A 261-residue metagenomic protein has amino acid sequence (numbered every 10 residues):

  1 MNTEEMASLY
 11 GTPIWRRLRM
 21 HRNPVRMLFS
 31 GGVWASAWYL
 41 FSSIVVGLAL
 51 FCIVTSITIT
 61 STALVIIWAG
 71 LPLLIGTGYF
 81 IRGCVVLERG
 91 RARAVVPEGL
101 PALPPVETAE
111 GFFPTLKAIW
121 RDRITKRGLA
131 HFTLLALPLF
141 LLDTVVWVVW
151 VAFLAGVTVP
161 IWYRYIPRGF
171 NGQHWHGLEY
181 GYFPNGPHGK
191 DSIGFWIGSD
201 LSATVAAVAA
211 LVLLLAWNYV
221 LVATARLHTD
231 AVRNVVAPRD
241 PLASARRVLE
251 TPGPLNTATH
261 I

Functional and structural regions predicted by a protein language model:
N2-C52, N171-H176: Cytosolic-side membrane-entry/anchor segment at the start of a transmembrane helix
F29-T58, R91, L116, W120-P160 (+3 more regions): Short, structured motif recognition centered on aromatic/hydrophobic residues
T60-P97, L214-N218: Hydrophobic alpha-helical membrane-embedded segments
F80, C84-L129: Charge-rich cytosolic interhelical loops and cytosolic tails of multi-pass membrane proteins
G83-R93, W162, W217-V235: Juxtamembrane/interface segments at transmembrane-helix termini
P97-P101, V235-R247: Membrane-cytosol interface motif
P160-W196: Membrane-interfacial helical/loop segments at transmembrane boundaries in membrane proteins
Y182-W217: Hydrophobic alpha-helical transmembrane segments
